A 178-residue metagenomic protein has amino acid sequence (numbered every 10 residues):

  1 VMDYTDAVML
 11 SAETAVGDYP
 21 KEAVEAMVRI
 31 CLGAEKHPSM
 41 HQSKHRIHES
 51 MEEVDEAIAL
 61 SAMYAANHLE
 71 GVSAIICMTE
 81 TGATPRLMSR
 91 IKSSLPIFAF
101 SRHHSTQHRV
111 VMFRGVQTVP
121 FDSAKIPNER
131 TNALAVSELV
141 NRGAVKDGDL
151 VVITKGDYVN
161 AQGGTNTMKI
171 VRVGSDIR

Functional and structural regions predicted by a protein language model:
M2-P20: Glycine-rich phosphate-binding active-site loops on the catalytic face of alpha/beta enzymes
S11-A12, G17, K36-I47, V72-S73 (+1 more regions): Flexible, glycine/charged-enriched surface loops at secondary-structure junctions
T14-K36, T167-V171: C-terminal helical cap(s) of enzyme catalytic domains, especially alpha/beta-barrels
A26-A62: Long, charged amphipathic helices and adjacent flexible linkers at domain junctions
A57-V72, T131-G143, D149: Phosphate-interacting basic helix/loop segments used at nucleotide- and nucleic-acid interfaces
A59, V72-I76, T81-R86, R90-P96: Conserved mixed alpha/beta catalytic, RNA-binding, or beta-rich assembly cores of soluble enzyme, regulatory
R86, K92-T131: Nucleotide-binding motor/catalytic cores of P-loop/tubulin-like NTPases across gene-expression machines
L139, G143-V159, T165-I177: C-terminal binding/interaction regions
